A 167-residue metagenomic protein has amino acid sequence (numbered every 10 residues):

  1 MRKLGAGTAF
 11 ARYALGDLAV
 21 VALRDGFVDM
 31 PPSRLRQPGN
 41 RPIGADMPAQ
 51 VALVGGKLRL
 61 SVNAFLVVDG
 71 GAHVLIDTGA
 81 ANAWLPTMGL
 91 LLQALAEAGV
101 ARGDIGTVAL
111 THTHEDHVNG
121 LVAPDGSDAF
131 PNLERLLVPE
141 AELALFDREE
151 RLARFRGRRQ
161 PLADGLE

Functional and structural regions predicted by a protein language model:
M1-F10: Basic/polar N-terminal segments that are highly enriched at the extreme N-terminus, encompassing both cleavable
A9-A98: Conserved beta-strand hairpin/beta-sheet module of binuclear metal-dependent hydrolase folds, prominently
V21-L23, A109, L137, Q160: Hydrophobic/aromatic beta-strand patches that form the interior of the parallel beta-sheet core in alpha/beta enzyme
I76, T111, V138-P139: Active-site flanking residues adjacent to catalytic metal/cofactor-binding acidic residues
G79-A81, H114, E142: Catalytic metal-binding/acid-base residues of hydrolase active sites
G89, A96-V100, D104, F130-E167: Metallo-beta-lactamase
Q93, V118-A129: Metal-dependent catalytic neighborhoods of phosphoester/phosphodiester hydrolases
I105-D116: Metallo-beta-lactamase
